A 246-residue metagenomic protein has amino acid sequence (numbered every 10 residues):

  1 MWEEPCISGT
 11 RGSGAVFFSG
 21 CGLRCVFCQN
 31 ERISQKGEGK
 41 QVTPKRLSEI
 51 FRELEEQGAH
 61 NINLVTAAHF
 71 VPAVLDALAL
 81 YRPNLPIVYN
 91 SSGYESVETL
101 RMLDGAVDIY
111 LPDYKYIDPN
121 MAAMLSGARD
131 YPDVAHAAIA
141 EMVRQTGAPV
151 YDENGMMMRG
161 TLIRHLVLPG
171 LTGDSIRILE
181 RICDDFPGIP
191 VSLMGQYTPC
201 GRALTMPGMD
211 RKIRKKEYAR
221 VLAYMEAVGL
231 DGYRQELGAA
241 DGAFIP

Functional and structural regions predicted by a protein language model:
M1-Y110, D118-N120: Conserved Radical SAM active-site core
G14, I62, I87-Y89, Y110-P112 (+3 more regions): Hydrophobic faces of well-ordered beta-strands that scaffold small-molecule active sites in alpha/beta enzyme cores
S34, V71, Y94-S96, Y114-P132 (+3 more regions): Conserved radical SAM core fold
L47, V74, L100, A135 (+4 more regions): Aromatic/hydrophobic pocket-lining residues that form the small-molecule binding cavity in soluble enzyme cores
E55-A77, M124, D130, A140 (+1 more regions): Conserved glycine-rich "GG(E/T)P / GGGxP" loop and the immediately following alpha-helix in the radical SAM core
A77-V88, A137-M142, K215-A223: Alpha-helix-loop-beta-strand connector modules within alpha/beta enzyme cores
A122-N154: Anionic-ligand binding region
G147-P246: Auxiliary Fe-S-binding modules of radical SAM enzymes
